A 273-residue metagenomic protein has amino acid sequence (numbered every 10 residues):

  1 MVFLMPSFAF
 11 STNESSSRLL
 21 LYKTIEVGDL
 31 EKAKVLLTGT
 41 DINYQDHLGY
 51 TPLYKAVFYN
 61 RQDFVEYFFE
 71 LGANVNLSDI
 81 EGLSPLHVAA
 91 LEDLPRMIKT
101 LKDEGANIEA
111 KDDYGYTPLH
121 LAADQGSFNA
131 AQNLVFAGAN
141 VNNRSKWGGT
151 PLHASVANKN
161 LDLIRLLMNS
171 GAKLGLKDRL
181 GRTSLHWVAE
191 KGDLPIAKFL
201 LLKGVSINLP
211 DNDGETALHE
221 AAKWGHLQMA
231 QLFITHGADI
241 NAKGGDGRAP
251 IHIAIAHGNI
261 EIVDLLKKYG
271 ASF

Functional and structural regions predicted by a protein language model:
F8-K23, S170, K203, H236 (+1 more regions): Ankyrin-repeat-protein effector appendages
F8-T38, H47, F58, E70: Intrinsically disordered, low-complexity regulatory segments in ankyrin-centric signaling systems
K23-G28, K55-R61, V88-L94, L121-S127 (+4 more regions): Ankyrin repeat A-helix N-terminal signature
D29-L37, R61-F69, L94-K102, S127-V135 (+4 more regions): Ankyrin repeat structural motif
S145-N158, D178: Solenoidal tandem-repeat scaffolds enriched in leucines and small polar residues
